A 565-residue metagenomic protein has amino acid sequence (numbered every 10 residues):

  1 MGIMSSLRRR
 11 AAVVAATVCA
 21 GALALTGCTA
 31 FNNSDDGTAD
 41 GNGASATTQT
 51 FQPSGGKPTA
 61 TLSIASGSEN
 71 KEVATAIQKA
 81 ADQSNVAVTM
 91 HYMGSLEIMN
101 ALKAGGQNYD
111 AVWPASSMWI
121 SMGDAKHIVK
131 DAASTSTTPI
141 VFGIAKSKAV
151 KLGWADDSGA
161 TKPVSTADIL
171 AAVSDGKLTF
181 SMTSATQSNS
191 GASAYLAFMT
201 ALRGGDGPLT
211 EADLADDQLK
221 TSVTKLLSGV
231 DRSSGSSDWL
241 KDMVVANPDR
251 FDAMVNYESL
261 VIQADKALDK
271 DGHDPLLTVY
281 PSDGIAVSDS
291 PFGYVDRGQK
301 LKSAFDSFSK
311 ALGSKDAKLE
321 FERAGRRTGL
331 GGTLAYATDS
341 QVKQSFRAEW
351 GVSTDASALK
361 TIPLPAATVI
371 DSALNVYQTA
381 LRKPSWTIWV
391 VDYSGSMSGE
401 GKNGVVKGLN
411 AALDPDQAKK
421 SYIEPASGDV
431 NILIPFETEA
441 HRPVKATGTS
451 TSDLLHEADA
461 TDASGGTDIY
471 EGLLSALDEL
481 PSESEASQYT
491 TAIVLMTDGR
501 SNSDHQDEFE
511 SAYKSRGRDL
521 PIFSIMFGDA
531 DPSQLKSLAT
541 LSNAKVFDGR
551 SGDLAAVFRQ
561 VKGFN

Functional and structural regions predicted by a protein language model:
G2-I3, G27-T38, G55-G56, V295-T387 (+1 more regions): Extracellular/periplasmic juxtamembrane helices and adjacent flexible linkers that interface with membrane partners
D36-Q187: N-terminal segment of the mature folded domain
D40-N42, A460, G499-G552, F558-V561: VWA/integrin I-like adhesion module and closely mimicked acidic/polar interface patches used
A133-F142, K220-L226, S234, K270-K302 (+1 more regions): Periplasmic-binding protein-like
D157-A171, T179-T186, A197-F198, P291-T328: Bilobed periplasmic-binding protein/Venus flytrap-like ligand-binding cleft at the lobe interface of extracytoplasmic
D206-Y280: Ligand-binding pocket segment of bilobal, Venus flytrap-like solute-binding proteins
A380-A446, L473, A492-M496: Von Willebrand factor
H441-P443, T451-T491, F523-S533, D553-V557: Von Willebrand factor
